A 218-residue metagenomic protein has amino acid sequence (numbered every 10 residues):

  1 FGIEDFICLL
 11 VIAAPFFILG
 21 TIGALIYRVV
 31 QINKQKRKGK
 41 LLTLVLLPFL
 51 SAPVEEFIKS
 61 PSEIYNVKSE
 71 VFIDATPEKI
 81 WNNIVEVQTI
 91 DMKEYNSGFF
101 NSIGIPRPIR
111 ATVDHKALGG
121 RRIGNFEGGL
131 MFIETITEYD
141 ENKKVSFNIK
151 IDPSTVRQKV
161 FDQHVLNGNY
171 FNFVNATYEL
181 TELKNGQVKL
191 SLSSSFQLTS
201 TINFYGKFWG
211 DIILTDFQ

Functional and structural regions predicted by a protein language model:
F1, K36-H115, M131-I133: Hydrophobic ligand-binding cavity/cleft-lining segments
F1-Q31: Membrane-embedded alpha-helical segments of integral membrane proteins
I3-V11, N33, I149-I151, V156-T215: Beta-strand/loop substructures that line and gate deep hydrophobic ligand-binding cavities in soluble
F6, F16-G20, T43-L44, S102-N175 (+1 more regions): Glycine-rich portal/gate segments that line the openings of hydrophobic small-molecule binding cavities
S62-I64, E127, F171, N185: Short coil/turn motifs at beta-sheet boundaries
I73-E78, T137-K144, E179-K189: A short, structured loop/turn motif at beta-sheet edges
